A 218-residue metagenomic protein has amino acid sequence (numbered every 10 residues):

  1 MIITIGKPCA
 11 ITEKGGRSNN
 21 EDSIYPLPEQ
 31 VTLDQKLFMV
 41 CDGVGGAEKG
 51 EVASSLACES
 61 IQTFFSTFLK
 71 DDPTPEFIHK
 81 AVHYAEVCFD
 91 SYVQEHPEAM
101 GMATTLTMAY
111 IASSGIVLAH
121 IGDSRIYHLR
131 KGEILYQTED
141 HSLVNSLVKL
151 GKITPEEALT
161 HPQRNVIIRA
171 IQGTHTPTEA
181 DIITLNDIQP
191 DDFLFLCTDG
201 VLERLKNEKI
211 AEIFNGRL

Functional and structural regions predicted by a protein language model:
M1-L218: PP2C/PPM-type serine/threonine phosphatase catalytic domain
